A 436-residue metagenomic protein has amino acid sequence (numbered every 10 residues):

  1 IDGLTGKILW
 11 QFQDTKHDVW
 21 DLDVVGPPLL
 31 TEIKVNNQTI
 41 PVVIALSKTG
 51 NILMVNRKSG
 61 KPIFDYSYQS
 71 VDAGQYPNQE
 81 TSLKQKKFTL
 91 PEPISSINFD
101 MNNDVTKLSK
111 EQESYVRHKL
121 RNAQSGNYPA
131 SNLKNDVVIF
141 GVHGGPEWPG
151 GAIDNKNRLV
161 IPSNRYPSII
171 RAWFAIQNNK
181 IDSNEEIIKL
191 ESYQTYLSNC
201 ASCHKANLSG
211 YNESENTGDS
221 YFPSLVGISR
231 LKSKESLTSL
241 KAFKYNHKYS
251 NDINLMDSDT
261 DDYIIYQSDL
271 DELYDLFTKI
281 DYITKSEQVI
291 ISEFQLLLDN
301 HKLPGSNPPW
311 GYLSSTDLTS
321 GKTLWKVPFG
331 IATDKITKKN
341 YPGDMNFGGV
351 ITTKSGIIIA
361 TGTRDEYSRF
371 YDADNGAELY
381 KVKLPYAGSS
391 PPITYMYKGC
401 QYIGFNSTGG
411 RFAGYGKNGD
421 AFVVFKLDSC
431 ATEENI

Functional and structural regions predicted by a protein language model:
I1-G6, N56-G60, G311-D317, N418-A431: Beta-propeller blade signature
T15-P27, S67-G74, K134, V138-P149 (+2 more regions): Conserved blade-ending motifs and adjacent loop-strand segments that build the rim/top face of beta-propeller domains
L22-S47, Q85, T89-P93, W148-A152 (+5 more regions): Repeat-blade elements of multi-bladed beta-propeller folds
P27-P77, L427-S429: Phosphate/diphosphate-binding loops
K156-P162, S168-F174, I393-I436: Blade-level signature of beta-propeller repeat domains, shared across WD40, Kelch, NHL, RCC1 and BNR/Asp-box propellers
F174-T195, Y211: Electrostatic cytochrome c docking/interface patches
S202, Y211-R230, K234-I283: Axial heme c-ligation environment in periplasmic c-type cytochrome domains
I290-E293, L318, K322-E378: Generic long, charged, amphipathic alpha-helical segments
